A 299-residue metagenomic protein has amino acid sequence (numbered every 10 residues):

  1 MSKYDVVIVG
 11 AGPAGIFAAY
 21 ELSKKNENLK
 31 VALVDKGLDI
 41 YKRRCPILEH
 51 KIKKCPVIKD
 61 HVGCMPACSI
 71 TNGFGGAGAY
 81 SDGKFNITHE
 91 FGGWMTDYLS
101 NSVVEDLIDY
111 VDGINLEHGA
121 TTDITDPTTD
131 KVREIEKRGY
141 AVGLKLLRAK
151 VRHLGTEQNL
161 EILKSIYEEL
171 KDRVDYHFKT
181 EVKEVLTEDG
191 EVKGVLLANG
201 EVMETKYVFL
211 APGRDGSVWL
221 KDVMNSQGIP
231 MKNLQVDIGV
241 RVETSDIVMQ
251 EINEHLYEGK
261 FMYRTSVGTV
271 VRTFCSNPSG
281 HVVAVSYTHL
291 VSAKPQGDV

Functional and structural regions predicted by a protein language model:
S2-G12, A32: Beta1/beta-strand and adjacent pyrophosphate-binding region of the FAD-binding site in flavoprotein oxidoreductases
G15: N-terminal Rossmann-fold NAD(P) dinucleotide-binding loop
L29-D35: Short beta-strand "acidic-cap" motif of Rossmann-like dinucleotide-binding folds
D39-R173, S226, L234: Conserved N-terminal/central alpha/beta ligand/cofactor-binding core
F178-E191: A conserved short coil-to-beta-strand element within the FAD-binding core of flavoproteins
N199-Y207: Core beta-strand elements of the Rossmann-like FAD/NAD(P) dinucleotide-binding domain in flavoenzyme oxidoreductases
Y207-L256: Glycine-rich loop(s) and the adjacent beta-strand/alpha-helix scaffold that form part
T288-A293: Conserved small/polar residues in nucleotide/adenosyl-binding loops
